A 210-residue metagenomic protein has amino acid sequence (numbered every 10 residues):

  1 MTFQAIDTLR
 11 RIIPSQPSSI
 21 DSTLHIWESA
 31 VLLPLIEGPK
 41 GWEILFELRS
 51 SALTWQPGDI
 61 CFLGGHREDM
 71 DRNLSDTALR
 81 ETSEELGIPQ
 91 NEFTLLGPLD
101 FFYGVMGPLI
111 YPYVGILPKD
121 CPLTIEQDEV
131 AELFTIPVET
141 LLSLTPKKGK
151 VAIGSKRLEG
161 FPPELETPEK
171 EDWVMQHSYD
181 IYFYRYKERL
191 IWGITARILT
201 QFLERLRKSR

Functional and structural regions predicted by a protein language model:
M1-C61, H66-Y111, I116-C121, E139 (+2 more regions): N-terminal leader/linker segments that precede catalytic domains of diphosphate-processing enzymes
L123-G160: Acidic, glycine-rich loop-and-strand cores that form catalytic or ligand-binding grooves in diverse globular domains
